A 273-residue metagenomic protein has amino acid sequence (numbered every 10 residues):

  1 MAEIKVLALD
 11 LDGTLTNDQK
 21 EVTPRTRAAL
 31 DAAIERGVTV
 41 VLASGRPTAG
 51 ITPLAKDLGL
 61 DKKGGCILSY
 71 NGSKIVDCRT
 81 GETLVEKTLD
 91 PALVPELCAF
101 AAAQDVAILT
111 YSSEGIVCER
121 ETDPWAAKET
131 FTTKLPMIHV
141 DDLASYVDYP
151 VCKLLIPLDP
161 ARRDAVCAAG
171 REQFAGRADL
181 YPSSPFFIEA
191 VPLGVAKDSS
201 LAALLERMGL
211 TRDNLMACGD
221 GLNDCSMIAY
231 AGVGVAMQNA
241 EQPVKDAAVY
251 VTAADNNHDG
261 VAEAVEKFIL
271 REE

Functional and structural regions predicted by a protein language model:
A2-V6, T23, E189-E273: Mg2+-dependent phosphoryl-transfer enzymes with acidic/Ser/Thr/Gly-rich catalytic loops
E3-Q19: Asp-based phosphoryl-transfer active-site loop
P24-W125: Active-site phosphate-binding/coordination module
T26, I51-A55, V166, G170 (+3 more regions): Hydrophobic packing residues within well-ordered alpha-helices of enzyme cores
G37-V41, K63-G65, K153, D213-N214 (+1 more regions): Short active-site oxyanion
D57-D61, V85-E86, W125-E129, K197-D198 (+2 more regions): Short, hinge-like loop/turn segments at secondary-structure boundaries
L58, K63, N71, F174-G176 (+2 more regions): Short, structured coil segments at secondary-structure junctions
F100, Q104-C218, L222-D224: Conserved acidic, metal-coordinating active-site core of Asp-based, Mg2+-dependent phosphoryl-transfer enzymes
